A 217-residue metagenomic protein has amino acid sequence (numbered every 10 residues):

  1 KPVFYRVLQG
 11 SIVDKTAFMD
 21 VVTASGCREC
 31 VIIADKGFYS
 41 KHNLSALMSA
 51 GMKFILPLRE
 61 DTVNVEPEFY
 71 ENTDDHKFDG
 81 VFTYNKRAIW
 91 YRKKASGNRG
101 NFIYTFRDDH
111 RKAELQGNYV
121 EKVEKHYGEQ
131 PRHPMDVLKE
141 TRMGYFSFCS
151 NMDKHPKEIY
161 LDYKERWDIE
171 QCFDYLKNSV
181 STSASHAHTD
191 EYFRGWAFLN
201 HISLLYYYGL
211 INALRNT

Functional and structural regions predicted by a protein language model:
K1-T217: Anion-binding and metal-coordination hotspots
